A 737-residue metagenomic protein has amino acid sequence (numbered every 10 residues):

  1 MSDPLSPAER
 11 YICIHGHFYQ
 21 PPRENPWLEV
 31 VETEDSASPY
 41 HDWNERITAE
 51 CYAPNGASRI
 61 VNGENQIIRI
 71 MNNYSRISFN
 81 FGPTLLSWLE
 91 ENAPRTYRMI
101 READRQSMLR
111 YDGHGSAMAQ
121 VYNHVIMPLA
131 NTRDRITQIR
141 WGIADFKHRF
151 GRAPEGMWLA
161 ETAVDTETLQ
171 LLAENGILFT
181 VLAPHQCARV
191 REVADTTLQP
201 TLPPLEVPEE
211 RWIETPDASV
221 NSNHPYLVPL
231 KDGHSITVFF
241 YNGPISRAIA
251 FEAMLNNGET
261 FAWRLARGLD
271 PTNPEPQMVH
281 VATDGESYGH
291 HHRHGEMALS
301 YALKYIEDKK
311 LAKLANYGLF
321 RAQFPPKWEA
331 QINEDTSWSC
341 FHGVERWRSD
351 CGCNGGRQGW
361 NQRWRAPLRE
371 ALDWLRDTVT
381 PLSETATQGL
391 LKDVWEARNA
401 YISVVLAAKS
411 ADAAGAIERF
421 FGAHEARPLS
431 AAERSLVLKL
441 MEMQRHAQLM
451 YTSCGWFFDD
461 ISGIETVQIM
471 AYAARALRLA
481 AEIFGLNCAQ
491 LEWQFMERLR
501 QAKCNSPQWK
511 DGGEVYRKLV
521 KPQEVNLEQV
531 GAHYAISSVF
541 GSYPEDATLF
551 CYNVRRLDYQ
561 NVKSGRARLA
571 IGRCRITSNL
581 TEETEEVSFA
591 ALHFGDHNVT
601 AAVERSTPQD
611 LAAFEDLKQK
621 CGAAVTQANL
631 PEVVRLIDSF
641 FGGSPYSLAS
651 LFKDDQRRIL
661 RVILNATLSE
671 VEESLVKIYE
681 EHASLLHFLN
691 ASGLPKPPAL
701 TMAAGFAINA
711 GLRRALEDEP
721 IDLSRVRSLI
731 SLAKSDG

Functional and structural regions predicted by a protein language model:
D3-V61, T84, T201-V539, G565 (+6 more regions): Active-site and substrate-binding clefts of carbohydrate-active enzymes
Y11-G16, Q20-R133, T137-Q138, E155-L159 (+2 more regions): Short, well-structured secondary-structure segments
N55-G56, N72, L89-A93, H185-C187 (+3 more regions): Extended, Lys/Arg-enriched charged tracts that mediate electrostatic binding to polyanionic substrates
R98-Y111, G115-S116, R140, R152 (+3 more regions): Acidic, His- and aromatic-enriched active-site or binding-groove loops in soluble protein domains that engage sugars
R135-L159, L230, A266-H280: CE4/NodB-like, metal-dependent polysaccharide N-deacetylase domain that modifies extracellular/periplasmic N-acetylated
L549-F614: N-terminal accessory interaction module
L636, F640-K696: Long amphipathic alpha-helical coiled-coil/heptad-repeat bundle
V676-G737: Extended alpha-helical scaffold segments
